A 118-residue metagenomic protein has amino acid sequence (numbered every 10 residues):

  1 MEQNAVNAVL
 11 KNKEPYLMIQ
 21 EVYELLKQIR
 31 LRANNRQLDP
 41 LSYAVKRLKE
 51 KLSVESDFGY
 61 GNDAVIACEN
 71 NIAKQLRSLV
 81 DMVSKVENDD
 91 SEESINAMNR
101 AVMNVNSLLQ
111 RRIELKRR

Functional and structural regions predicted by a protein language model:
N4-N7, Y23: A generic structural signal for ordered alpha-helices
V6-V9, K13-Y16: Juxtamembrane membrane-water interface segments immediately C-terminal to a transmembrane helix
E14-L26, R30-S56, Y60-R118: Soluble C-terminal extramembrane regulatory/interaction domains of multi-pass membrane proteins
